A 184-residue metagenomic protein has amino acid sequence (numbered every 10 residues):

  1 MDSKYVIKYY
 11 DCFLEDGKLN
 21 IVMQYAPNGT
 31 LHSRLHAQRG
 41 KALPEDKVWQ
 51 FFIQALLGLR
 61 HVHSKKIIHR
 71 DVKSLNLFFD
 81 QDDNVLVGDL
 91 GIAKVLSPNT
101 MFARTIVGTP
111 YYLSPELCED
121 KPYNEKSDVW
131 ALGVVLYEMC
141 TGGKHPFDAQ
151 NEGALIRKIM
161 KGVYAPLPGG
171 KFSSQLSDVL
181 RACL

Functional and structural regions predicted by a protein language model:
I7, D16-Q24, H32-S33: A conserved loop-to-beta-strand element in the N-lobe of protein kinase catalytic cores that borders the ATP-binding
C12: Activation-segment/catalytic-loop signature of the eukaryotic protein kinase fold
H32-L43: AlphaC helix of the protein kinase catalytic domain
F51-F52: Activation segment signature within eukaryotic-like protein kinase domains
L57-I67: Protein kinase catalytic-loop region centered on the HRD/HxD motif
D128: Conserved catalytic-loop aspartate of Hanks-type protein kinases
